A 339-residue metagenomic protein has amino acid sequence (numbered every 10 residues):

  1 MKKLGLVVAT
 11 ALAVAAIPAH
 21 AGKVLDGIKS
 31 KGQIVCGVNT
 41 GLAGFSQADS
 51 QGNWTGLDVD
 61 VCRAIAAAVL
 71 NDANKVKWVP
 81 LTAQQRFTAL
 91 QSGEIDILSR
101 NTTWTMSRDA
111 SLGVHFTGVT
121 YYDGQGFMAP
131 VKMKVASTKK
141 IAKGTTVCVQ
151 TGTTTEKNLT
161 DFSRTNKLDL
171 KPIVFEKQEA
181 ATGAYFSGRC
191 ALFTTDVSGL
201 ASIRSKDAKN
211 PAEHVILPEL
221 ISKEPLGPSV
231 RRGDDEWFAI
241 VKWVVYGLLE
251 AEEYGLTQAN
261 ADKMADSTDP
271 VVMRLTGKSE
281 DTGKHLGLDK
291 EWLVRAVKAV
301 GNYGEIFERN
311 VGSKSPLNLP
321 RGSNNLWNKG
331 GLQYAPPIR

Functional and structural regions predicted by a protein language model:
G5-A15: Bacterial N-terminal signal peptides
I17-A21: Sec/Tat signal peptide C-region and signal peptidase I cleavage site
V24, K29-S99, L275, S279 (+3 more regions): Extracytoplasmic small-molecule ligand-binding "clamshell" domains of the periplasmic binding protein/Venus flytrap
K29-G32, I65, V69-A73, E94 (+9 more regions): Sec/Tat-exported extracytoplasmic proteins
V35-G44, W54-V69, T103, D123-A180 (+1 more regions): Bilobed "Venus flytrap"/periplasmic-binding protein-like clamshell domains and structurally analogous long
D60-R63, A67-V69, V131-V135, G144-T153 (+4 more regions): Extended ligand-binding regions for polar small-molecule ligands
R63, A67, N71, K75-I141 (+3 more regions): Acidic, polar ligand-binding/catalytic clefts
R309-R339: Conserved C-terminal helix/tail region of periplasmic/extracytoplasmic solute-binding proteins
